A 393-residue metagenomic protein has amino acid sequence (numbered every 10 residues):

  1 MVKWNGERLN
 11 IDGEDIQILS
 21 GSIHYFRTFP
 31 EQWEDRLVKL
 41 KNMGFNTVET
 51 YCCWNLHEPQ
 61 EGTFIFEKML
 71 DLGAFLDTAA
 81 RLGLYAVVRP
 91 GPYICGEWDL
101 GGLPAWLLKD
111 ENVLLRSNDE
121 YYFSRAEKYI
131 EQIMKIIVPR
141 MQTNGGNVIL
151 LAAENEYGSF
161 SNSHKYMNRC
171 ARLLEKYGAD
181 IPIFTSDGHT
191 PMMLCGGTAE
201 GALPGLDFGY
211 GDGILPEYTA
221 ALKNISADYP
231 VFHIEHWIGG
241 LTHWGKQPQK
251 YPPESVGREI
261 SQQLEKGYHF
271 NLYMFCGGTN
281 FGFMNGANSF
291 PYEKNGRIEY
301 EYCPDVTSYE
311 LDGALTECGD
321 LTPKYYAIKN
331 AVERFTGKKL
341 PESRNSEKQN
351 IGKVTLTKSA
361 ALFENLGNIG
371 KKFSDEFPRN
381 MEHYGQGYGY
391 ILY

Functional and structural regions predicted by a protein language model:
M1-T47, D77, R81: N-terminal carbohydrate-binding accessory modules
D12-E14, Y51-T63, K68, G96-Y121 (+4 more regions): Aromatic- and acidic-residue-enriched carbohydrate-binding clefts of CAZyme catalytic domains
S22-H24, Y51, E154, C276: Conserved residues at the C-terminal ends of beta-strands
T28-M43, T50-D77, E111-R116, T219-A227 (+3 more regions): Aromatic/His-enriched, Gly/Pro-containing loop or helix-boundary segments that lie immediately adjacent to catalytic
W33-D99, A105, A171-K176, D180 (+1 more regions): Aromatic-lined substrate-binding rim segments of carbohydrate-active enzymes
L70, A74-P92, Y251-F281, N285-Y292: Gly/lys/ser-thr-rich phosphate-binding loops in alpha/beta enzymes that coordinate phosphoanhydride or phosphate groups
V88, P92-E127, E131-L272: Substrate-binding/catalytic cleft of secreted carbohydrate-active enzymes, primarily glycoside hydrolases
F123-A152, S163-M167, A171, A179-D180 (+3 more regions): Carbohydrate-binding surfaces of carbohydrate-active enzymes
